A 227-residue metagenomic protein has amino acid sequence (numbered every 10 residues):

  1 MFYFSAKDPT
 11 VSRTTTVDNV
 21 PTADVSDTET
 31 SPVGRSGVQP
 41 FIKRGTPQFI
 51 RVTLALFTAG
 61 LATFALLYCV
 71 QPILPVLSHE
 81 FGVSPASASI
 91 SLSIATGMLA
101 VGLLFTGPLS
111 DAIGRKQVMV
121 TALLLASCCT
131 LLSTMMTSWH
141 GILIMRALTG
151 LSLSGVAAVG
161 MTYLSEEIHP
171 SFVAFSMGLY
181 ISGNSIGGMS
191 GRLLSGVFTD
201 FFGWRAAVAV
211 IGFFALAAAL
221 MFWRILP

Functional and structural regions predicted by a protein language model:
F2-A59: Cytosolic juxtamembrane N-terminal segment immediately preceding the first transmembrane helix of multi-pass
R51-P85, T106: Extracytoplasmic
Y68, T96-L104, G188-M189: Residue-level signature of mid-helix packing/kink "hotspots" within the transmembrane helices of 12-pass Major
L99, L123-T130, T149, F214-A218: MFS 12-TM fold signature
V101-W139: Conserved MFS/SLC helix-loop-helix module at the cytosolic interface between two early adjacent transmembrane helices
S138-R146: Short hydrophobic/alpha-helical segments at membrane-entry points of transmembrane helices in Major Facilitator
G141, P170, G178-L226: Helix-loop-helix hairpin linking two adjacent transmembrane segments in secondary transporters
M145-N184: Cytoplasmic helix-loop-helix junction between adjacent transmembrane helices in 12-TM secondary transporters
